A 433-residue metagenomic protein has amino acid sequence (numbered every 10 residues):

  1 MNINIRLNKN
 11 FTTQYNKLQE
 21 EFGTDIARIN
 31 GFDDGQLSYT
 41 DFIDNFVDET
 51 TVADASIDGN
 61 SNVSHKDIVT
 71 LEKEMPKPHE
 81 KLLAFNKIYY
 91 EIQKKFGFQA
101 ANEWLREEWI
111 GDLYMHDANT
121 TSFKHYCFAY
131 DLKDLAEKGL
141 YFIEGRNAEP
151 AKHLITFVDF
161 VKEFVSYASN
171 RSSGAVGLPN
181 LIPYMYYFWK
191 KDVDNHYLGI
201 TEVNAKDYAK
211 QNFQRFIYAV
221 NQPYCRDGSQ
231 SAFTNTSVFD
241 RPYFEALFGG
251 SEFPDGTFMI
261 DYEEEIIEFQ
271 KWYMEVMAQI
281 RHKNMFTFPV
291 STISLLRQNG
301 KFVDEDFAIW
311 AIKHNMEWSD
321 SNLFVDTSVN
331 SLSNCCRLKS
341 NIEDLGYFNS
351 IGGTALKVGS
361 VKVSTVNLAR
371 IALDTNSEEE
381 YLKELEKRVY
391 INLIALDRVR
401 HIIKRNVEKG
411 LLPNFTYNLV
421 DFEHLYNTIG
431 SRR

Functional and structural regions predicted by a protein language model:
I3-R432: Conserved catalytic cores of very large enzyme subunits
